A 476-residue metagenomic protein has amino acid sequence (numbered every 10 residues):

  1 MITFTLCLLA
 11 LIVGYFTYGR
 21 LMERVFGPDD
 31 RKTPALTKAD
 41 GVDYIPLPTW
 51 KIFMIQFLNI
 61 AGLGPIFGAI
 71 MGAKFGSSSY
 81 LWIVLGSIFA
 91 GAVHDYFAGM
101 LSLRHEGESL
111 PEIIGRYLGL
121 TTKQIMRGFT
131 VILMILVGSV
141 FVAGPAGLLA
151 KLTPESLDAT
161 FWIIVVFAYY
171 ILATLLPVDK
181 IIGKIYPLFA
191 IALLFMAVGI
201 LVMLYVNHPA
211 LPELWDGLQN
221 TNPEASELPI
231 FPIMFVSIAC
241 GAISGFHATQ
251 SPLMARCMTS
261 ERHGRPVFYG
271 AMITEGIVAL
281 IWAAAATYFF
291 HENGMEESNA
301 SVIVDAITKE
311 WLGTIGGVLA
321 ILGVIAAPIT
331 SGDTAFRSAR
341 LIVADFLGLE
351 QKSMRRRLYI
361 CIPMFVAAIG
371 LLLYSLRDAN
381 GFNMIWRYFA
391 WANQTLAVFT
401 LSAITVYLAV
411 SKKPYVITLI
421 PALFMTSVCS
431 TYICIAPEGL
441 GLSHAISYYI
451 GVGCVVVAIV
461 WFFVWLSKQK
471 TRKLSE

Functional and structural regions predicted by a protein language model:
M1-G19, G72-S102, P111, G316-G317 (+1 more regions): Extracellular loop-to-transmembrane helix junctions
T5, L9-G27, F129, P145-L149 (+3 more regions): Membrane-interface loop-to-helix entry segments
A10-G14, A90-E106, L110-L175, A239-I243 (+1 more regions): Helix-loop-helix module between adjacent transmembrane segments
A10-I66, I233, H263: Membrane-interface "cap" regions at the ends of multi-pass membrane proteins
R20-I45, A69-M71, S77, L85 (+6 more regions): Flexible loop linkers connecting adjacent transmembrane helices in multi-pass alpha-helical membrane transporters
L47-G64, L201-P209, L218-L280, L322-S331: Hydrophobic, membrane-embedded alpha-helices of multi-pass small-molecule transporters
G138-I164, A173-T174, L193-T221, Y407-Y415 (+1 more regions): Hydrophobic alpha-helical segments and their helix-loop junctions in multi-pass secondary transporters
L204-W215, Y269-A306, L376-R377: Extracellular/periplasmic helix-exit of transmembrane alpha-helices
